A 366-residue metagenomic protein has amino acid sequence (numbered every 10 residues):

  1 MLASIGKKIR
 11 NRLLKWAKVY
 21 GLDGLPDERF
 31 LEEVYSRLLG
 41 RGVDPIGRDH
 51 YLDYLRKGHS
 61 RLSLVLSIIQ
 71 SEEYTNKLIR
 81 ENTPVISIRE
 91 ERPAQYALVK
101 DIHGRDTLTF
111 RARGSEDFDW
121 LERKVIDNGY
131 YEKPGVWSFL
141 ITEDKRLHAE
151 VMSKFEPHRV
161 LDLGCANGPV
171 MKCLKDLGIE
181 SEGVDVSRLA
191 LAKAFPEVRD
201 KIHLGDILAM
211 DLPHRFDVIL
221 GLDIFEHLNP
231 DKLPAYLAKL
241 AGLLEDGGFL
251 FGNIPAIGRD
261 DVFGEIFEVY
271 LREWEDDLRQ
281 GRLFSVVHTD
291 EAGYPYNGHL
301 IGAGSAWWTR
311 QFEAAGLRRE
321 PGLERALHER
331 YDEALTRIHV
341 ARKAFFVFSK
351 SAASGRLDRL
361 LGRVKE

Functional and structural regions predicted by a protein language model:
L2-R89: Composition-driven recognition of low-complexity segments enriched in small/aliphatic/hydroxylated residues
Y51, I86-I88, Q95-Y96, F110-A112 (+8 more regions): S-adenosyl-L-methionine-dependent methyltransferase catalytic module, highlighting the catalytic core
F139-P157: Conserved alpha-helix/loop element of class I SAM-dependent methyltransferases that forms part of the SAM/SAH-binding
F155, L212-H214: Glycine-rich phosphate-binding loop signature in dinucleotide/nucleotide-binding domains
H158-G164: Conserved class I S-adenosyl-L-methionine
R159, E180, R215-D217: Structural signature of beta-strand start/N-cap positions in the alpha/beta core of ABC transporter nucleotide-binding
N167-A209: Class I SAM-dependent methyltransferase SAM/SAH-binding core
